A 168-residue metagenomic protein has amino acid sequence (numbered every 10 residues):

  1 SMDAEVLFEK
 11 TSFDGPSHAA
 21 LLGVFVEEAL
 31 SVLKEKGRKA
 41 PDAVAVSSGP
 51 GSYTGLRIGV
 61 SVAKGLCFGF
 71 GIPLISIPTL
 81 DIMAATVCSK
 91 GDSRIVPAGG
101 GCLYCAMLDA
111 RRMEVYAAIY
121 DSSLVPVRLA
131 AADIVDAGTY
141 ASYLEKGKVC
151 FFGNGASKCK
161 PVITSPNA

Functional and structural regions predicted by a protein language model:
S1-P50: N-terminal beta-alpha supersecondary unit
E5, D14-S17, P73-A168: Surface "functional belts" at beta-alpha junctions
A19-G23, A63, L80: A general structural signal for well-ordered alpha-helical segments in protein cores
L21, R57-I58, V162: Generic recognition of short, well-ordered alpha-helical segments
V26, V62-L66, M83-V87: Buried hydrophobic packing segments
A29, L33, G69, P166: Change "in soluble alpha/beta enzymes" to "in soluble alpha/beta proteins
P41-S47, G55, L103-M107: Short glycine-aspartate micro-motif
S47-T79: DPxDG-like acidic metal-binding loop motif
